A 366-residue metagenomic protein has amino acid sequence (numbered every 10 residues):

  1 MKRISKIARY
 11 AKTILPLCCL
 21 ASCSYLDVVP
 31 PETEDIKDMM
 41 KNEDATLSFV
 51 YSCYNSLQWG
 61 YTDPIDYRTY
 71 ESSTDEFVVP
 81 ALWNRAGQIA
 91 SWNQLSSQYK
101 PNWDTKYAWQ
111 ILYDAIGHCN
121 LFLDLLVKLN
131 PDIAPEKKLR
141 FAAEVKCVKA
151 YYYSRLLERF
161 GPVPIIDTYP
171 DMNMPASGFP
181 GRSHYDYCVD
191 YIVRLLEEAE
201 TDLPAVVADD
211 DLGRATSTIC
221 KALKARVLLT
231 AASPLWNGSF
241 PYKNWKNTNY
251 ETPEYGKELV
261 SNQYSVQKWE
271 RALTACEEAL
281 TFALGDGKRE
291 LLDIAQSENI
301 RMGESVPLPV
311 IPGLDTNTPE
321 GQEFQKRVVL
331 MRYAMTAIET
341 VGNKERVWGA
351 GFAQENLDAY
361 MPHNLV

Functional and structural regions predicted by a protein language model:
M1-E32: Bacterial Sec-dependent N-terminal signal peptides
C23-S72, A295-E298: Membrane-proximal, proline-rich intrinsically disordered regions
N42-Y61, W83-F160, P175-L212, S217: Conserved, well-structured interaction surfaces
E43, Y61, A86-Y107, A275 (+1 more regions): Elongated scaffold/linker segments in the mid-to-C-terminal portions of large proteins
L157-E158, P164, T230-S239: Short coil/turn linking the two alpha-helices of tandem helical-hairpin repeats
Y169-M172, V207, A350-Q354: Short, flexible loop/turn elements at secondary-structure junctions
S239-N262: A solvent-exposed, charged loop/short amphipathic helix patch at secondary-structure junctions
Y264-T281: TPR/TPR-like (Sel1-like) alpha-helical repeat modules
